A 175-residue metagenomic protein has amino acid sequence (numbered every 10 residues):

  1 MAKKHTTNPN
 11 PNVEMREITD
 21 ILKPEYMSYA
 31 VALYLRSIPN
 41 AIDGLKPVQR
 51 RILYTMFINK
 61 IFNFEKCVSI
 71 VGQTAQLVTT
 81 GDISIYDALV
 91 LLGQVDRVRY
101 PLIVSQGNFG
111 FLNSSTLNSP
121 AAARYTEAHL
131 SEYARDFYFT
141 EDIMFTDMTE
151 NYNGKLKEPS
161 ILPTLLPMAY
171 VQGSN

Functional and structural regions predicted by a protein language model:
M1-N175: Catalytic phosphate-handling regions of large nucleic-acid enzymes and associated NTPases
